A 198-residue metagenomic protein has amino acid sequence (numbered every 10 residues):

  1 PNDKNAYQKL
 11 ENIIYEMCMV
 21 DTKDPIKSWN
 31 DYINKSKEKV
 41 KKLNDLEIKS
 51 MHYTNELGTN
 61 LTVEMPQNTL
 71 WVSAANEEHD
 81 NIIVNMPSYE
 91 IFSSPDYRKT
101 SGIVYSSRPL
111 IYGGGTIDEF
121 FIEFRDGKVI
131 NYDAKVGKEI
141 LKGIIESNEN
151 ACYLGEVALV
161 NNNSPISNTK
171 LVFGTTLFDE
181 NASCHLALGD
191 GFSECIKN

Functional and structural regions predicted by a protein language model:
P1-S101: Active-site bordering "gate/hinge" segments that shape substrate access to catalytic or cofactor-binding pockets
K39-V40, K49-M51, F92-S94, S107-I111 (+2 more regions): Generic recognition of flexible, low-complexity loop/linker segments
N44-L46, Y97, G113-T116, N150 (+1 more regions): Short solvent-exposed loop/turn micro-motifs enriched in small/polar/acidic residues
K49-M51, T59-L61, T100-G102, R108 (+3 more regions): Structural beta-strand/beta-sheet cores of well-ordered domains, especially the beta-sheet scaffolds that support
T54, F121-E123, F178: Well-ordered beta-strand positions
N55-L57, M65-Q67, R108, D133 (+1 more regions): Short, structured patches in soluble enzyme cores that scaffold and shape functional sites
S94-G143: Long, well-ordered mid-to-C-terminal structural blocks that present hydrophobic/aromatic surfaces
N131-L188, F192-K197: Dual-mode signal for accessory low-complexity, basic/Gly-rich regions
